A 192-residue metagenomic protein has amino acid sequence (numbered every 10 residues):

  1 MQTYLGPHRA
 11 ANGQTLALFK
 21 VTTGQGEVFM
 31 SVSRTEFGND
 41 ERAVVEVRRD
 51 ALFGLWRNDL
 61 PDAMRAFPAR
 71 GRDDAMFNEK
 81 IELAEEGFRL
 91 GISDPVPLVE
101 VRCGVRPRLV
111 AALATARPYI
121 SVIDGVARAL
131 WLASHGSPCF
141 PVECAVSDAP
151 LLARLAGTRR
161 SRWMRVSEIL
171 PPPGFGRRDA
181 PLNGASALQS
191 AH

Functional and structural regions predicted by a protein language model:
M1-T15, S33-S121, A133-S134: Short alpha-helix boundary/capping and kink motifs at helix termini
Q2-G6, A114-H192: Basic- and aromatic-enriched surface patches that contact anionic nucleotides/nucleic acids
V28-F29: Short N-terminal binding/cap micro-motifs at the start of the first secondary-structure element
